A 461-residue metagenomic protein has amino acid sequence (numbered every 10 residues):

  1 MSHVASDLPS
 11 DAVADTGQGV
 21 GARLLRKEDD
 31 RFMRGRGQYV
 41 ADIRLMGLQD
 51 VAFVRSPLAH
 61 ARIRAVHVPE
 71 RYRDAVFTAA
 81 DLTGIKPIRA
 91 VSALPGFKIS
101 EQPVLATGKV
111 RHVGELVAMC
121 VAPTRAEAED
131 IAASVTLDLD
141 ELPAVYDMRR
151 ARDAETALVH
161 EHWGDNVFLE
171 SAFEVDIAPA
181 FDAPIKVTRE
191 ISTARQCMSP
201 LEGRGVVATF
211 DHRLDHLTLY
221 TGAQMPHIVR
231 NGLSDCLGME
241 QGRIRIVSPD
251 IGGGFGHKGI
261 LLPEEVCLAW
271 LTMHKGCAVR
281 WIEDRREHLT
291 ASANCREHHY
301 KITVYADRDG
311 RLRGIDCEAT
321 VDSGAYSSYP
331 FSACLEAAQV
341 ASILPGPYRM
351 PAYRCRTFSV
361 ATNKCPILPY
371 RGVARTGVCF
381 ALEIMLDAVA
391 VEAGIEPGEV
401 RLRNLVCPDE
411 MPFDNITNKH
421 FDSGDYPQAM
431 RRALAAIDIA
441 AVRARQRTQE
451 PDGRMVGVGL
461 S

Functional and structural regions predicted by a protein language model:
M1-W163, H274: Flexible, low-hydrophobicity surface segments
A22, E28-D30, S92-P95, S100 (+2 more regions): Glycine-rich loop/linker segments at domain edges
G35, A75-A80, H112, V187-I191 (+5 more regions): General beta-strand structural signal in soluble alpha/beta enzymes
F53-I85, A118-L139, V206-K275, S327 (+4 more regions): Alpha-helical support elements that line or immediately flank enzyme active sites and cofactor-binding pockets
P87-V91, I131-S134, T221, R230-G232 (+7 more regions): Short acidic, glycine/serine/threonine-rich loops at helix termini
P95-A122, A126-E127, H257-R308, I367-E392 (+1 more regions): Glycine-rich and small/hydrophobic secondary-structure elements
D153-L237, L405-S461: Helix-loop-helix junctions that connect adjacent transmembrane helices in secondary transporters/permeases, recognized
R243-P249, G276-R286, R313-E318, M350 (+3 more regions): Beta-strand segments within the central parallel beta-sheet cores of soluble alpha/beta enzyme folds
